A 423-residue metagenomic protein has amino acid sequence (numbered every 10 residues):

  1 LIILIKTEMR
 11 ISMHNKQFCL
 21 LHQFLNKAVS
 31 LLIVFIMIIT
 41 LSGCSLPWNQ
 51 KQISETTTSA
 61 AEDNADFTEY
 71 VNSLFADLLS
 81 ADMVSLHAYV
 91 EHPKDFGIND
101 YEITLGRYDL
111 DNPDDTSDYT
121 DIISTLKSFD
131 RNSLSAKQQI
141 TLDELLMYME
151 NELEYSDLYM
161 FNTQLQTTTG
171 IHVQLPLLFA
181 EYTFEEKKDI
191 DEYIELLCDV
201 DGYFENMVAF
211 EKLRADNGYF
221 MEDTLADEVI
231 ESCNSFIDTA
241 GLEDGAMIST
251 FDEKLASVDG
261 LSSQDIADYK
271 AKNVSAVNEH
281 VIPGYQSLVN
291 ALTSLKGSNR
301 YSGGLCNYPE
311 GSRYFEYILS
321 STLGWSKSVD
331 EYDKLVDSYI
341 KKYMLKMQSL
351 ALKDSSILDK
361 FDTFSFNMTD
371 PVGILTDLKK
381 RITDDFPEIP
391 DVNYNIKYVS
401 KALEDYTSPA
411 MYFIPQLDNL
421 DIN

Functional and structural regions predicted by a protein language model:
L1-S12: Short, Lys/Arg-enriched N-terminal segments with co-localized hydrophobic residues within the first ~10-30 amino acids
E8, V29-L31, A61, M411: Intrinsic disorder/low-complexity segments
M13-K16, F210: Terminal targeting segments of Actinobacterial cell-envelope proteins
N15-L32: Bacterial N-terminal signal peptides that target proteins for export
T40-G43: C-terminal motif of bacterial Sec signal peptides marking the signal peptidase cleavage site
L46-N49, I53-N423: N-terminal maturation segment of proteins
